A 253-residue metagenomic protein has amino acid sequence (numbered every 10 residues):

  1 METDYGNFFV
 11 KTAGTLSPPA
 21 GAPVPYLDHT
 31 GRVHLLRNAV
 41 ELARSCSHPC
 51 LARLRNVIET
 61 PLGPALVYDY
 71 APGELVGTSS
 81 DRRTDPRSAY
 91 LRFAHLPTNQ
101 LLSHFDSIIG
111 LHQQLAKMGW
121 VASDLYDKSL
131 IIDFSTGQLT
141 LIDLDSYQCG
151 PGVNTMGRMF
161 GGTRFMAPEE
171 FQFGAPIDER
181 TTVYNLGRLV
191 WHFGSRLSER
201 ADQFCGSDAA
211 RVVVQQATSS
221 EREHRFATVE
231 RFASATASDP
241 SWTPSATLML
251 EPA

Functional and structural regions predicted by a protein language model:
M1-A43: ATP-binding glycine-rich loop module of kinase domains
R53-P64, P72: Short beta-strand micro-motifs within the conserved protein kinase catalytic domain, predominantly in the N-lobe
H104-F105: Activation segment signature within eukaryotic-like protein kinase domains
H112-D133: Catalytic-loop of the protein kinase fold
S129-L144: Conserved protein kinase catalytic/activation segment
T155-E170: Conserved activation segment of eukaryotic-like protein kinases, specifically the C-terminal portion of the activation
C205-S220: Conserved C-terminal C-lobe helix
E223, E230-S245: Terminal C-lobe "cap" of eukaryotic-type protein kinase domains
